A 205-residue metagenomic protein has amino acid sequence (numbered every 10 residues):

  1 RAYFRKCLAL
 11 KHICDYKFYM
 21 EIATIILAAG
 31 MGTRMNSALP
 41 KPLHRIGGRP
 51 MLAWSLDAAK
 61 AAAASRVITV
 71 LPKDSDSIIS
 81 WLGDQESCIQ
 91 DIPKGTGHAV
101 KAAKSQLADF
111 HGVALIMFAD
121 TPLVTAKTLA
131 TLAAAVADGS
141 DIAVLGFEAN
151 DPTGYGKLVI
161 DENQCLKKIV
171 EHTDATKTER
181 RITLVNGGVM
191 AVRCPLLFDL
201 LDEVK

Functional and structural regions predicted by a protein language model:
D15-Y19, R49-A134: Conserved N-terminal catalytic core of the sugar/cofactor nucleotidyltransferase
Y19-S37: N-terminal nucleotide-binding beta1-loop-alpha1 segment
A28, L71, F118, G146-F147: Short beta-strand/turn micro-motifs composed of small residues that flank or help shape donor/cofactor-binding pockets
L39-R45, V204-K205: Short glycine-enriched, charge-decorated loop/helix-capping segments at active-site entrances that position
D76, V124-V204: Conserved core of the sugar-phosphate nucleotidyltransferase
